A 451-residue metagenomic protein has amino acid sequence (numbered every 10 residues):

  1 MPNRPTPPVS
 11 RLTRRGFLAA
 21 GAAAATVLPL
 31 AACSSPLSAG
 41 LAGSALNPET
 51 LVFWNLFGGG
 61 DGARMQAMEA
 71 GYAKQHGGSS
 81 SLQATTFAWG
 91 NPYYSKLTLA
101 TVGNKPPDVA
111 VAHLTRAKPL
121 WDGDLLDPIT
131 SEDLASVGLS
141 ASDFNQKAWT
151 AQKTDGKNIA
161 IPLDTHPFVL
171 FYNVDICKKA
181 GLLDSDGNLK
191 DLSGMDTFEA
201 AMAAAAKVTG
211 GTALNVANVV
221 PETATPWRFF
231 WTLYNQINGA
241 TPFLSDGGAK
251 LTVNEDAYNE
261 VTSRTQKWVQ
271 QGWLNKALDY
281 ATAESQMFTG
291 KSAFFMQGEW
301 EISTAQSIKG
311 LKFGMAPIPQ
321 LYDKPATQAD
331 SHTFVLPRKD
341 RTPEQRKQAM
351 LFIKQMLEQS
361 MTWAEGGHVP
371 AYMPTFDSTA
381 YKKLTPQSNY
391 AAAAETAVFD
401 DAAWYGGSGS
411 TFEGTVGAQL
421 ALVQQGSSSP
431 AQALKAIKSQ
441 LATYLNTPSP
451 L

Functional and structural regions predicted by a protein language model:
P2-P119, A135-A141, D184, Y322 (+4 more regions): Conserved N-terminal structural module of periplasmic/extracytoplasmic solute-binding proteins
A70, K74-S81, A180, S263 (+3 more regions): Extracytoplasmic/periplasmic substrate-recognition and gating elements
H76-F87, K105-P106, L183-N188, A249 (+2 more regions): A local structural motif
T86-K96, T115, S193-T197, K276-F288: Short helix-initiation/N-cap motifs at beta->coil->alpha
L114-V169, G314-A316, K383: Hinge/lid segment of periplasmic solute-binding proteins
K147, A316, E365-A418, L422 (+1 more regions): Long, aromatic- and glycine/proline-rich binding clefts that accommodate carbohydrate-like moieties
Q152-T225, T241-N275, D340-R341, S428-K435 (+1 more regions): Helix-loop-helix "hinge/cap" segment bordering the ligand-binding cleft or interdomain interface
V253-K309, Q348-Q355, M361: Ligand-binding pocket segment of bilobal, Venus flytrap-like solute-binding proteins
